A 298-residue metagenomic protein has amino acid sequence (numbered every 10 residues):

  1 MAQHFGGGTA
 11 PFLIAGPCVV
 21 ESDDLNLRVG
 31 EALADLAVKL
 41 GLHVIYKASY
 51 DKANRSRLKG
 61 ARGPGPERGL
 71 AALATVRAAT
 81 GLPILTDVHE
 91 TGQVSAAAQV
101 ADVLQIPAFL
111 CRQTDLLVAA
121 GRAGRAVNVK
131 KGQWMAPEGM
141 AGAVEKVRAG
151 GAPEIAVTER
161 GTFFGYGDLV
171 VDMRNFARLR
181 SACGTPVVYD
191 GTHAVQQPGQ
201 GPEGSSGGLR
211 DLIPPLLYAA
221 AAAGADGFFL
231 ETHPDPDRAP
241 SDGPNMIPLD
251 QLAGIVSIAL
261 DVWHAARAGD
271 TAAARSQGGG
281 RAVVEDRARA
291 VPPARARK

Functional and structural regions predicted by a protein language model:
M1-I14, A32, A71, A266-A273 (+1 more regions): N-terminal amphipathic alpha-helix/helix-capping segment at the start of soluble metabolic enzymes
F12-I14, G41-K47, P83-L85, D102-V103 (+4 more regions): Structural preference for beta-strand elements that scaffold enzyme active sites
L13-N26, V44-P66, T232-M246: Glycine-rich, proline-tolerant flexible connector loops at the mouths of alpha/beta enzymes
V20-D35, P64-A71, G207-P215: Glycine-rich anion/phosphate-binding loops
E31-L40, K59-L85, A119-A126, F176-V188 (+2 more regions): Alpha-helix-loop-beta-strand connector modules within alpha/beta enzyme cores
K59-E67, V103-L110, Y166-M173, A194-A222 (+2 more regions): Active-site-adjacent loop and "lid" segments of alpha/beta metabolic enzymes
P64-G65, A79-V94, D102-D115, A126-P137 (+1 more regions): Catalytic beta/alpha-barrel core
A123-G124, N128-T232: Catalytic alpha/beta core domains of metabolic enzymes, predominantly
